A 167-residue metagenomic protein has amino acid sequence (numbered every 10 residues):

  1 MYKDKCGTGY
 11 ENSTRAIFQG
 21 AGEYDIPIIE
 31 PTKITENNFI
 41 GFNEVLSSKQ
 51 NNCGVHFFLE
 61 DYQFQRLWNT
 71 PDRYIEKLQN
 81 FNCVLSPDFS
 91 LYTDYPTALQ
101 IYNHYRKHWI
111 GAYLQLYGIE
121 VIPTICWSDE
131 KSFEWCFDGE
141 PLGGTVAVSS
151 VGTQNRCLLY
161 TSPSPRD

Functional and structural regions predicted by a protein language model:
M1-H56: N-terminal accessory regions of S-adenosyl-L-methionine
C53-N103: A glycine-rich, hydrophobic loop/mini-helix early in the fold
S90-L91, W127-K131, G152-Q154: Active-site-proximal loop/turn and secondary-structure-junction residues that shape catalytic pockets, frequently
H108-A112: Catalytic phosphate/metal-binding cores of nucleic-acid and nucleotide-processing enzymes, i.e., regions that mediate
P123: Conserved, mostly hydrophobic/aromatic
E130-P141, L158-L159: Distinct, well-ordered alpha-helical segments
Y160-D167: Conserved small/polar residues in nucleotide/adenosyl-binding loops
